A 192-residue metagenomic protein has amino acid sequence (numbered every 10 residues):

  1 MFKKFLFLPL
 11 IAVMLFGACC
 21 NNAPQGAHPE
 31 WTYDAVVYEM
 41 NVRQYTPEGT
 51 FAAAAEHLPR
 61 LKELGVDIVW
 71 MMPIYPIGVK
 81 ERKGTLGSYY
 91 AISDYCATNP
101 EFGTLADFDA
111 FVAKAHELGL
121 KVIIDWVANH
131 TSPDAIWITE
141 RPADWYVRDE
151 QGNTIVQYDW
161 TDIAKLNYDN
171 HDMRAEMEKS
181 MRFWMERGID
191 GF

Functional and structural regions predicted by a protein language model:
M1-F2, N41: Intrinsically disordered, low-complexity sequence elements enriched in Ser/Thr/Gly/Pro
K3-P9: Sec-dependent signal peptide recognition, specifically the positively charged N-region followed immediately by
A12-V13: Repetitive helical segments and hydrophobic/amphipathic motifs
F16-C19: C-terminal motif of bacterial Sec signal peptides marking the signal peptidase cleavage site
Q25-V37, R43-A52, E56-D67, P73-G191: Substrate-binding/active-site clefts of carbohydrate-active enzymes
